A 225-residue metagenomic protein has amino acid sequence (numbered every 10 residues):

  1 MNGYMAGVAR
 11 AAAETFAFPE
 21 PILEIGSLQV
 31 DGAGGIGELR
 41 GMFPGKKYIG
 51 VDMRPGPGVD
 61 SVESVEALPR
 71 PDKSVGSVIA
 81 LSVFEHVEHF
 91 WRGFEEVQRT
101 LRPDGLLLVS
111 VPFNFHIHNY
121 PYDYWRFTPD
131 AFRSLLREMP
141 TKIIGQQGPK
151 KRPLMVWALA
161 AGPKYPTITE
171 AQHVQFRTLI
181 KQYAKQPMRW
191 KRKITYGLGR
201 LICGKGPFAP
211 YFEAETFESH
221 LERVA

Functional and structural regions predicted by a protein language model:
M1-F16: Class I SAM-dependent methyltransferase Rossmann-like catalytic core, especially the SAM/SAH-binding loop
Y4-V8, E38, Q175: Exposed alpha-helical structural elements
F16-H118, T128-D130: Conserved SAM-binding loop
E88-A225: S-adenosyl-L-methionine-dependent methyltransferase catalytic module, highlighting the catalytic core
